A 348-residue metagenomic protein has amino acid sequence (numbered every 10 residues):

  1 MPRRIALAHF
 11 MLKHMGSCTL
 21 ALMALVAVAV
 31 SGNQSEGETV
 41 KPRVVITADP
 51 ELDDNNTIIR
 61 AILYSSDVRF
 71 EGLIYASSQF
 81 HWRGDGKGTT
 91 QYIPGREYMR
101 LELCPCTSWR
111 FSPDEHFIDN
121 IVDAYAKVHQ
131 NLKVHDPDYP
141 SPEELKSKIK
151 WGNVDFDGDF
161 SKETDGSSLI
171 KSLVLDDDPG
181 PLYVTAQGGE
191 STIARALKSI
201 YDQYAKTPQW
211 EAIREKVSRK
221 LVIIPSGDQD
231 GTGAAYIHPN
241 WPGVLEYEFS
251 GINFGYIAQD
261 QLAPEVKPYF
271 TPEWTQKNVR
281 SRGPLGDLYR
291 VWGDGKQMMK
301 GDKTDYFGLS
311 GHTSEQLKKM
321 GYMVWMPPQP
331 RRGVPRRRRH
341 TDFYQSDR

Functional and structural regions predicted by a protein language model:
M1-L12: N-terminal secretory signal peptides that target proteins for export/translocation
H14-A27: Bacterial N-terminal signal peptides
N33-R348: N-terminal acidic, glycine/proline-rich low-complexity segments
